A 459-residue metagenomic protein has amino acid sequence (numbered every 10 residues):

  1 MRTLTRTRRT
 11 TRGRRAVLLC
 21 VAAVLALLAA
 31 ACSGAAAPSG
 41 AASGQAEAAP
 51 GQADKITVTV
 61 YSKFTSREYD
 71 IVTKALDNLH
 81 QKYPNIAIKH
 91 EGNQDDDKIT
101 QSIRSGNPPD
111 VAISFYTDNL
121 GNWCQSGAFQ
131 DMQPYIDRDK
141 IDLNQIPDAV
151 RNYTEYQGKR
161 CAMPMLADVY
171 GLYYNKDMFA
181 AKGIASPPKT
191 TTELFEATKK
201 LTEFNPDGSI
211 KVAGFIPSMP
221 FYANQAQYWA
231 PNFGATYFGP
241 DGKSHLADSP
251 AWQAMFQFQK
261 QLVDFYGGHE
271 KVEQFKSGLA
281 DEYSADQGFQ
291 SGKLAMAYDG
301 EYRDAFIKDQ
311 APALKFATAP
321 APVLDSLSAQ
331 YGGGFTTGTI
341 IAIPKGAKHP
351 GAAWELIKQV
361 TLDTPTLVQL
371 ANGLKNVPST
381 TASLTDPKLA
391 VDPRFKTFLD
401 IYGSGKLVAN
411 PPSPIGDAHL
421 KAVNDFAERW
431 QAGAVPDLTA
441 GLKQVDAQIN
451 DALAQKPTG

Functional and structural regions predicted by a protein language model:
R2, A180, G403-G459: Conserved C-terminal helix/tail region of periplasmic/extracytoplasmic solute-binding proteins
G51, Q133-I146, N205-M219, A235-F256 (+4 more regions): Short, solvent-exposed loop/beta-turn-alpha elements that line the ligand-binding surface or hinge of extracytoplasmic
A75-I146, D177-K189, Q287-G288, A295-M296 (+5 more regions): Extracytoplasmic "Venus flytrap"/periplasmic binding protein-like
D77-Q81, K182, D264-G267, K308-K375: Extracytoplasmic/periplasmic substrate-recognition and gating elements
T117-V169, K211, A317, K388: Hinge/lid segment of periplasmic solute-binding proteins
A149, A371-K421, D425: Long, aromatic- and glycine/proline-rich binding clefts that accommodate carbohydrate-like moieties
Q157, C161-M165, Y170, F195-H245 (+2 more regions): Extracytoplasmic/periplasmic solute-binding protein
T198-K199, K243-S277: Glycine-centered hinge/linker elements that transmit conformational signals in sensory and ligand-binding systems
